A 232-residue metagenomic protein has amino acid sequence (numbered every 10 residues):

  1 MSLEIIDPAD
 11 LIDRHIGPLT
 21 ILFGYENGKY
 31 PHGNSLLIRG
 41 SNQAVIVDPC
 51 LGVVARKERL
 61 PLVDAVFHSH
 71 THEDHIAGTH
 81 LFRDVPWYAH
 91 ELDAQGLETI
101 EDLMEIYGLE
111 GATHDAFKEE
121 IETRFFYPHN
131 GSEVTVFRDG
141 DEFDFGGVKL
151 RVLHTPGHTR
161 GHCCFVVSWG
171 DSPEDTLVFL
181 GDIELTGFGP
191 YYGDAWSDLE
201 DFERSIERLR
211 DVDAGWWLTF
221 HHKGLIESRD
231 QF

Functional and structural regions predicted by a protein language model:
I5-E58, C164-I183: Conserved beta-strand hairpin/beta-sheet module of binuclear metal-dependent hydrolase folds, prominently
H15-F23, I121-F125, G146-L150: Short Pro/Gly-enriched beta-strand edge/turn motifs at strand-loop
L22, V47, F137-R138, T155: Hydrophobic residues at beta-strand termini and immediately following loops that shape nucleotide-binding pockets
G28-Y30, F137, P156-T159: A short catalytic or substrate-binding loop motif that flags glycine-/basic-rich loops and adjacent residues that bind
P31-H32, L51-D144: Active-site HxH/HxHxD metal-binding segment of metal-dependent hydrolases
G33, T99-D102, Y191-Y192, D230-Q231: Short aromatic-enriched loop/helix-cap "lid" or pocket-rim segments at secondary-structure transitions that line
A44, K149-Q231: Metallo-beta-lactamase
